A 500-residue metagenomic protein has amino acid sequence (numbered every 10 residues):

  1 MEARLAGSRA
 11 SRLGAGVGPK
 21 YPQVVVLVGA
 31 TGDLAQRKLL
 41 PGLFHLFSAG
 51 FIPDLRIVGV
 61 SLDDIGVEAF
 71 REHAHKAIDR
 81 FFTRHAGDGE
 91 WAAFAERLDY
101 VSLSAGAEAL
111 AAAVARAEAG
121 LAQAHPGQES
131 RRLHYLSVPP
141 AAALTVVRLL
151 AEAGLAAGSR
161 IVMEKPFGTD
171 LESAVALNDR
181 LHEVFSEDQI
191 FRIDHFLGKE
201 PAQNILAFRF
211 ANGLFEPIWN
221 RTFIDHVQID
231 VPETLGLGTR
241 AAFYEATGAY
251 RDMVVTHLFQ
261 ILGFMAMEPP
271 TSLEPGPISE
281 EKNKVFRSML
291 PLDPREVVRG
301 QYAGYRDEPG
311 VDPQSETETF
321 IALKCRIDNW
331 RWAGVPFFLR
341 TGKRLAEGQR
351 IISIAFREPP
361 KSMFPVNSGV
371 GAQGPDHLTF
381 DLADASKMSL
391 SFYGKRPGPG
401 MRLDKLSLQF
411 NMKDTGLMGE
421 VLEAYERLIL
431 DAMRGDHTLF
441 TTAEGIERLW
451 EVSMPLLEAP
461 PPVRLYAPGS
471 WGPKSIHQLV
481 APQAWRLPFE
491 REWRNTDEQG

Functional and structural regions predicted by a protein language model:
M1-V162, F167-G500: Secretory/organelle targeting and membrane-embedding segments
